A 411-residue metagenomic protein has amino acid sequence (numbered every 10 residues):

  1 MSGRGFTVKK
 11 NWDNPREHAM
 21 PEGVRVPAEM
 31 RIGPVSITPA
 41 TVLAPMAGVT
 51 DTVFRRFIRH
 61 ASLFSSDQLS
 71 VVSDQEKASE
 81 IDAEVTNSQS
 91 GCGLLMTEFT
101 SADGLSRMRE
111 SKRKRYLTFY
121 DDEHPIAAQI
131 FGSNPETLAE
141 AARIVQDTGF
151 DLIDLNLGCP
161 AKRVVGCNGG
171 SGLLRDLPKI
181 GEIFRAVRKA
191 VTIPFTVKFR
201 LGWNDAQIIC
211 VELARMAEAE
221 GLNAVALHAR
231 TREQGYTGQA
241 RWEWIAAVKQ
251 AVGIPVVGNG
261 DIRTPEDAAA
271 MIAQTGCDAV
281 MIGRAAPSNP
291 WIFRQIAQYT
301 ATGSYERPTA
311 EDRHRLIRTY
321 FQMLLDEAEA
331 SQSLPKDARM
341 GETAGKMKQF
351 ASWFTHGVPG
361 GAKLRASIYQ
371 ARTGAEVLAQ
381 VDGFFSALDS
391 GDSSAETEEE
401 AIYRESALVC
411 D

Functional and structural regions predicted by a protein language model:
S2-G33, I37-V42, A47, L69-S70 (+8 more regions): Alpha/beta catalytic cores of nucleotide-metabolism and tRNA/nucleoside-modifying enzymes
P21-E22, V26-R31, M46-D67, D74-I144: Glycine-rich, positively charged N-terminal anion/phosphate-binding segment
I37-A40, D103-A127, C159, R163-C167 (+2 more regions): N-terminal small/glycine-rich loop or linker at the start of catalytic domains across soluble metabolic enzymes
M46-G48, T100-A102, F131-S133, G158-P160 (+4 more regions): Active-site beta-loop-alpha junctions enriched in small/polar residues
R59-L63, I144-D147, I272-Q274, A297: Short, solvent-exposed amphipathic alpha-helical segments in soluble enzyme and RNA/protein-processing domains
E80, E84, E136-G169, L177-I254: Alpha/beta enzyme core
